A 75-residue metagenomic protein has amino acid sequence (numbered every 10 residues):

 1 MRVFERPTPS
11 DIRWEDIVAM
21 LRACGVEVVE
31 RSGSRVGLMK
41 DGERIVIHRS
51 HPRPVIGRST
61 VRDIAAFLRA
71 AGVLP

Functional and structural regions predicted by a protein language model:
M1-P75: Basic nucleic-acid-binding interfaces
